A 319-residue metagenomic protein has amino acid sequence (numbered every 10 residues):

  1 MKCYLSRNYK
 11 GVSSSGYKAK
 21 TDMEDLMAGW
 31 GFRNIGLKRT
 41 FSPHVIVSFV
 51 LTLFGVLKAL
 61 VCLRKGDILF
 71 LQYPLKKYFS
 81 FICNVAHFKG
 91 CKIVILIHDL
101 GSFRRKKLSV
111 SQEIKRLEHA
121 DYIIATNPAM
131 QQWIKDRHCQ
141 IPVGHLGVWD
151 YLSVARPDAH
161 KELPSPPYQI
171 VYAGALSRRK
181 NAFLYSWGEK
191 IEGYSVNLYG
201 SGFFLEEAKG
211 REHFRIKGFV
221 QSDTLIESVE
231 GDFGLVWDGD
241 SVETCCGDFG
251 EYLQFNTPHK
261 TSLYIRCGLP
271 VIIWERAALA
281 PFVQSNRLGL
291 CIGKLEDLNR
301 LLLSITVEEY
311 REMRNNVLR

Functional and structural regions predicted by a protein language model:
M1-K92, W274-P281: N-terminal pre-catalytic "stem/leader" segment of glycosyltransferase-like enzymes
L57-R64, V85-G90, R104-I123: Membrane-proximal helix-turn-helix segments that form the acceptor-binding/catalytic region of lipid-linked
K76, A129-Q131, F204, V271 (+2 more regions): Alpha-helix capping/helix-boundary segments
D121-K135, C139-P157: Donor nucleotide-sugar binding/catalytic pocket of nucleotide-sugar-dependent glycosyltransferases
L152-E230: Conserved catalytic-core segment of nucleotide-activated headgroup transferases in glycan assembly
I226-C267, I273-P281: Nucleotide-sugar-dependent
L290-E296, I305-V307: Conserved acidic donor-binding segment of nucleotide-sugar-dependent glycosyltransferases
E309-R319: A short, well-ordered alpha-helix in the C-terminal region of glycosyltransferases
